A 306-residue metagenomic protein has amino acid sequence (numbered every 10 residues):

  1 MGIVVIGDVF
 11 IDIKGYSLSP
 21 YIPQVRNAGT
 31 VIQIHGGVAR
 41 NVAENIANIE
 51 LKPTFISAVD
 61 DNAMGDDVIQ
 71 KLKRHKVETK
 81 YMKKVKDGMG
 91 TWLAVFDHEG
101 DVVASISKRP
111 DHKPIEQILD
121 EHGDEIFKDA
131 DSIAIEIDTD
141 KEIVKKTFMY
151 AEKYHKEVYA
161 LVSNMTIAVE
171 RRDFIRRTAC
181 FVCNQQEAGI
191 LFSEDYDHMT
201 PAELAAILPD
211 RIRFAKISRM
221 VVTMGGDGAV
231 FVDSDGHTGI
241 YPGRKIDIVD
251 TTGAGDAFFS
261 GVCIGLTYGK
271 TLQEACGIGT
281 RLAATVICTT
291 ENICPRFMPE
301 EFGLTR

Functional and structural regions predicted by a protein language model:
M1-A58, A63-R74, W92: Glycine-rich phosphate/adenosyl-contacting loop at the front of the ribokinase-like
M1-V9, K71-K84, F96-T238, M298: Ribokinase/PfkB-type carbohydrate-kinase core domain
I3, N27, H198-R306: Conserved phosphate-binding/catalytic region of the ribokinase-like
A39-A43, G65, G90, V144 (+2 more regions): A general structural signal for well-ordered alpha-helical segments in protein cores
I46, N184, G255: Short, conserved phosphate/pyrophosphate- and ester-handling motifs at nucleotide-, phospho-/glycolipid
A47, E152, T267: Gly/Ala-rich phosphate-binding loop of Rossmann-like dinucleotide-binding domains, activating on the conserved
I49, D87-G90, G225: Short, basic and Ser/Thr-rich N-terminal targeting/leader segments
I56, I106, I240-P242: Hydrophobic residues at beta-strand termini and immediately following loops that shape nucleotide-binding pockets
